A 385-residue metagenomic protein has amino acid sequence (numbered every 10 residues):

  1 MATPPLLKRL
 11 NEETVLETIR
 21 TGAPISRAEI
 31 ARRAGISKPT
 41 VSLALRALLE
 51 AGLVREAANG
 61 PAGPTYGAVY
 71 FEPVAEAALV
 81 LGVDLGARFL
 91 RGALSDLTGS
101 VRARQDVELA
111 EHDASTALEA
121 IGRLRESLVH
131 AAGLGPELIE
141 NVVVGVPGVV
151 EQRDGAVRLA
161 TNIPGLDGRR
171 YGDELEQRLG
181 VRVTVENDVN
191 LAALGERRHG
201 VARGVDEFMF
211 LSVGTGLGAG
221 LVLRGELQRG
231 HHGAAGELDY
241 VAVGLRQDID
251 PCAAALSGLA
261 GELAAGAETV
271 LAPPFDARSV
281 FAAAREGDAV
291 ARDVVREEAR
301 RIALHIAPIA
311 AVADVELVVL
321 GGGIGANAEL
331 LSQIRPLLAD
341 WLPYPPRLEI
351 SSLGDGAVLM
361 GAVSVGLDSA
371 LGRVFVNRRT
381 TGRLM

Functional and structural regions predicted by a protein language model:
M1-N59, G63-E137, L245-M385: ATP-binding/phosphotransfer module of carbohydrate and carboxylate kinases, centering on a glycine-rich
V80-D84, I139-V143, F208-S212, G218-G220: Short glycine-aspartate micro-motif
D96, Q152, V222: Short, acidic, Ser/Thr-enriched surface-loop or helix-capping motifs
R104-D106, H112-A117, A131, I163-D167 (+3 more regions): Glycine/GP-enriched mid-protein hinge/lid loop-to-helix segment characteristic of carbohydrate kinases
G133-G168, E316-G322: Short beta-strand-loop/turn "lid" adjacent to the catalytic site in phosphate-handling enzymes
E140-N141, R182-T184, R347: Proline-centered loop/turn at the N-terminus of a beta-strand
V149-Q152, N190-A193, G218, Q228 (+2 more regions): Short, active-site-adjacent cap segments at secondary-structure transitions
